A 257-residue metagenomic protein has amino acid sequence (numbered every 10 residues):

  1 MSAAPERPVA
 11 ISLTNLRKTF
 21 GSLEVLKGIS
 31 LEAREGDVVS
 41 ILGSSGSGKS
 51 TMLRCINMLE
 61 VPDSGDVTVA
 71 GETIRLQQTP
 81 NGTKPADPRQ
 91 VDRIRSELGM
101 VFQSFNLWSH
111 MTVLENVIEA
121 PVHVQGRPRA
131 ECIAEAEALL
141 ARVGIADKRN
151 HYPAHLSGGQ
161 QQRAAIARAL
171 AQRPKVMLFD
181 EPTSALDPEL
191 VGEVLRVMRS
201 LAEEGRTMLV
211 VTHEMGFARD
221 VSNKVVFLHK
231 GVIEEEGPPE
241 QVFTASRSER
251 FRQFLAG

Functional and structural regions predicted by a protein language model:
M1-R7: Short, low-complexity, intrinsically disordered N-terminal peptides in bacterial proteins
P8-P239: ABC family nucleotide-binding domain
F227-K230, E234, E240-G257: C-terminal boundary and immediately downstream tail of ABC-type ATPase nucleotide-binding domains
